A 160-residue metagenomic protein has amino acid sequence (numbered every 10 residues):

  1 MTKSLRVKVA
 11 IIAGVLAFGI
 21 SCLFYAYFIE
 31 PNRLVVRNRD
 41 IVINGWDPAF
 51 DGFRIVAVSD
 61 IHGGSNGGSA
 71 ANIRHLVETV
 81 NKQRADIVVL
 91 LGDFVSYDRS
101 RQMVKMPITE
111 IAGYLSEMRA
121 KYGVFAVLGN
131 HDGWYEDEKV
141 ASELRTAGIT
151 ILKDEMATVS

Functional and structural regions predicted by a protein language model:
M1-W46: N-terminal membrane-anchoring alpha-helices
R33-G67, T158: Mobile, glycine- and charge-enriched loop segments and immediately flanking short secondary-structure elements within
D51-L152: Membrane-embedded segments
N81, V159-S160: Short amphipathic alpha-helix with an adjacent loop that forms part of the alpha/beta core around
